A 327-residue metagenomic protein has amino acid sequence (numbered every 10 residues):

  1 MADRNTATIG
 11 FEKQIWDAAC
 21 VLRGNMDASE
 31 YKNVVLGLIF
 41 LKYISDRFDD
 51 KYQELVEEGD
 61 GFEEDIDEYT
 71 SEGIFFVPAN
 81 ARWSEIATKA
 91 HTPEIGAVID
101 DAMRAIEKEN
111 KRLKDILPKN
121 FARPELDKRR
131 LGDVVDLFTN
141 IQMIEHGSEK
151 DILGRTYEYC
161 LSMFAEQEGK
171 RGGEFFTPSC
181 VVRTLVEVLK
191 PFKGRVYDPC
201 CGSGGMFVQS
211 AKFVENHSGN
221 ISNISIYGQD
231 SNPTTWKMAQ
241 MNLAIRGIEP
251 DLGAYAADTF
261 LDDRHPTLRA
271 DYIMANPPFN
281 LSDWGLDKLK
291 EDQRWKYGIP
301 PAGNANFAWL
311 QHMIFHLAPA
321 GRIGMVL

Functional and structural regions predicted by a protein language model:
M1-F192, D251-R264: Non-catalytic, mostly N-terminal accessory regions of nucleic-acid modification and defense proteins
M1-G10, D46, L261-D271, N280-L327: Signature of N6-adenine DNA methyltransferases within the class I
T6, G10-D17, V35, I39 (+9 more regions): Generic recognition of stable, solvent-exposed alpha-helical segments in well-folded globular domains
Q14, V21, E30-Y43, L185 (+2 more regions): Conserved Class I SAM-dependent methyltransferase catalytic core
K42-L55, F164, V214, S218 (+4 more regions): A generic secondary-structure signal for well-formed alpha-helical elements
R171-A275, N280-W284, L289-Q293, L327: Conserved S-adenosyl-L-methionine
